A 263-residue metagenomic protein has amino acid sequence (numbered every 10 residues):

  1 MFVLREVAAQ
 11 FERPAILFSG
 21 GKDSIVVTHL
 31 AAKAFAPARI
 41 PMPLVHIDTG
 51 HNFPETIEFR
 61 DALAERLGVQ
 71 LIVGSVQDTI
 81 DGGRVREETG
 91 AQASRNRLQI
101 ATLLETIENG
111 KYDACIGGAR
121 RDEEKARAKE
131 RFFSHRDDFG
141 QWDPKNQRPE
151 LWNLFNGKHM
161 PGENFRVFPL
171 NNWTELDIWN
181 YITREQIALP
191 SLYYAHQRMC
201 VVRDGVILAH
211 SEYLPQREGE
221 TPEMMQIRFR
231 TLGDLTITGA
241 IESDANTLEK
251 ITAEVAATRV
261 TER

Functional and structural regions predicted by a protein language model:
M1-R263: Nucleotide-activated chemistry modules centered on ATP-dependent adenylation/adenylyltransferase
